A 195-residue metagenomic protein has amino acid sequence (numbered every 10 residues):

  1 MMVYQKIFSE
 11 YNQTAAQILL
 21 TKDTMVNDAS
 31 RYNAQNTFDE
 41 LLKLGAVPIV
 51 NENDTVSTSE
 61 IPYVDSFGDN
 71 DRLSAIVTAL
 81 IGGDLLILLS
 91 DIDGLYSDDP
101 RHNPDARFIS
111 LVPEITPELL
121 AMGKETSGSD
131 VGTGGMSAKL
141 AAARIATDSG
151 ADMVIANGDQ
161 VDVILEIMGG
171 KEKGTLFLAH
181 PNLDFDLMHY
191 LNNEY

Functional and structural regions predicted by a protein language model:
M1-Y195: C-terminal catalytic "cap/lid" subdomain
